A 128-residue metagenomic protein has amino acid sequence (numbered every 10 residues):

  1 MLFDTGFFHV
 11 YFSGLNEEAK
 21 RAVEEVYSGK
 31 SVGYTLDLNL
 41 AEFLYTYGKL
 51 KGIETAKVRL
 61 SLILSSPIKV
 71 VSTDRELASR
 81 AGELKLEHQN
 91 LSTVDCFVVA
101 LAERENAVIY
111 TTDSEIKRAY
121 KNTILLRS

Functional and structural regions predicted by a protein language model:
M1-T35, G48-S61: Short, well-structured N-terminal submotif of metal-dependent ribonuclease cores
F3-D4, T35-D37, N90-S92, D113-S114 (+1 more regions): Histidine- and aromatic-rich ligand-binding microenvironments
F7-F8, N39, L77, F97-V98 (+1 more regions): Alpha-helix capping/helix-boundary segments
L38, L64-E87: Acidic catalytic patch
V99-S128: Acidic, PIN/NYN-like endoribonuclease modules and their adjacent C-terminal/linker elements
